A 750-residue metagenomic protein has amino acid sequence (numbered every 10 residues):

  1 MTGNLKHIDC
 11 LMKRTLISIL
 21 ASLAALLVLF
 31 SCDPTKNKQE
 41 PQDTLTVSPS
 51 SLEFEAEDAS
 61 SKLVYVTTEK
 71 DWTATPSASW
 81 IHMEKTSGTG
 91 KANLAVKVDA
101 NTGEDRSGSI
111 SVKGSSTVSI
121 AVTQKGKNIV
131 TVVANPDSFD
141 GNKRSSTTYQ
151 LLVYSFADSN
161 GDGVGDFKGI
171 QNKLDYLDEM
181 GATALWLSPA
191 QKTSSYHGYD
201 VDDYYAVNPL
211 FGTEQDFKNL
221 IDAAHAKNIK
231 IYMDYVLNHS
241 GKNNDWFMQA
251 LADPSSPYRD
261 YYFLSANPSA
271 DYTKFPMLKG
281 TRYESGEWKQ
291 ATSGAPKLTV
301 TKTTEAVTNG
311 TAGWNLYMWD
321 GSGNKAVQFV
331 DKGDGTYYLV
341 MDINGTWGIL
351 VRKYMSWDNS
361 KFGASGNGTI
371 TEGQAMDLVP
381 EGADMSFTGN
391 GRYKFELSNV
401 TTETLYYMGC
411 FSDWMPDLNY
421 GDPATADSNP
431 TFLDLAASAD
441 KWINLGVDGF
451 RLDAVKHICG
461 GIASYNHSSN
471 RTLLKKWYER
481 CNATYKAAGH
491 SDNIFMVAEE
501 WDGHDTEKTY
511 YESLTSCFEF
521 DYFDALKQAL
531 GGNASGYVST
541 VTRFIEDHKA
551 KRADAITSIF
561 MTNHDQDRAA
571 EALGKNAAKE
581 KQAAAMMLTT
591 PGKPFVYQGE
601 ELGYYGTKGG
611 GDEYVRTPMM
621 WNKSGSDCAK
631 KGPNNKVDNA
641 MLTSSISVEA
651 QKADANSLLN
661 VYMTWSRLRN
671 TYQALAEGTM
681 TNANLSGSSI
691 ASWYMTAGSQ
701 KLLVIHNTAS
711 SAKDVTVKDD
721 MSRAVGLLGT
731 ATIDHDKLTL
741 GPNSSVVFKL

Functional and structural regions predicted by a protein language model:
M12-R14, S22, L26-E53, S119-D137: Bacterial Sec-dependent N-terminal signal peptides
N37-K38, I129-A134, F139-N142, T147-Y149 (+2 more regions): Insoluble glucan recognition modules
T44-L45, L63-A95: Surface-exposed binding patches on compact interaction domains or structured appendages
E104-S115: A short beta-strand micro-motif common to beta-rich folds, especially ectodomain repeats
V133-K297, V351, R392-L433, N444 (+1 more regions): Acidic/aromatic-lined carbohydrate-recognition and catalytic surfaces of CAZymes acting on diverse glycans
L264-P268, Y485-S626: Conserved alpha/beta catalytic core and glycan-binding cleft of carbohydrate-active enzymes
Y393, H735-L750: C-terminal beta-strand-rich structural cap/linker in extracellular carbohydrate-active enzymes
A487-H490, F560-N563, A572-L702, T708-A712: Loop/helix patches that line or flank the sugar-binding groove of alpha-linked glycan CAZymes
